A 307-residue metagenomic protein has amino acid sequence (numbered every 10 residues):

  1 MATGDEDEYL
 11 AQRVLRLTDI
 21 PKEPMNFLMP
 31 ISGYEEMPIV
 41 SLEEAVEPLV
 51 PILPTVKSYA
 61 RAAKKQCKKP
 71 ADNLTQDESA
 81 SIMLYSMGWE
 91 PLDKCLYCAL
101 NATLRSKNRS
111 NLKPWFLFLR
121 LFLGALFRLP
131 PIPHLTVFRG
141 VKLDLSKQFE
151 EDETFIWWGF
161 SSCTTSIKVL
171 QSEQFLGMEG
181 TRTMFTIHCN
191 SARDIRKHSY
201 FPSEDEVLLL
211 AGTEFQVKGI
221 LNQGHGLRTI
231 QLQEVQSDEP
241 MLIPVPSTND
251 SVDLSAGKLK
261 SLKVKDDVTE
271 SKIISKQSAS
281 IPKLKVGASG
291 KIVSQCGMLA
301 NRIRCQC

Functional and structural regions predicted by a protein language model:
A2-E36, S199, V207-C307: Cys-His-centered catalytic/binding microenvironment captured across papain-like cysteine peptidases and homologous
I20-Y59: N-terminal-proximal low-complexity accessory segments that begin disordered and transition into the first
S32, S41, S58, S79-S81 (+19 more regions): Generic serine detector
E43-H198: Internal glycine-rich, Lys/Arg-flanked active-site/core loops of soluble domains
L123, P202, Q216: Glycine-rich, charged/polar anion/phosphate-binding loops that engage phosphate groups from diverse ligands
H134, G159-S161, T181-F185, D205 (+2 more regions): Core residues of folded domains in eukaryotic genome-function proteins
E151-T154, W158-S162, E204, G219-I220 (+2 more regions): Outer-pore/vestibule module of multi-pass helical membrane proteins
